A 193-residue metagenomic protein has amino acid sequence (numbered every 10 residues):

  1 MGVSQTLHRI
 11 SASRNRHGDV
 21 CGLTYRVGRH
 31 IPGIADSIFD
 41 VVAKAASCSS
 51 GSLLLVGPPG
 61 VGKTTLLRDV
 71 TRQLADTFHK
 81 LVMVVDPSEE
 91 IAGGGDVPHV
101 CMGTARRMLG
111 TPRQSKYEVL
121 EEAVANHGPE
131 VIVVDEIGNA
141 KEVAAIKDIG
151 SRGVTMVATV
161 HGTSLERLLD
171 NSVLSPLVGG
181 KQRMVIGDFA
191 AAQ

Functional and structural regions predicted by a protein language model:
M1-S52, V85, G95: P-loop NTP-binding catalytic core
L23, V27-S37, V97, R106-G110 (+2 more regions): Long, charge-dense
V27, S37-S88: P-loop NTPase nucleotide-binding module
A46-C48, L74-T77, H99-G103, E122-H127 (+2 more regions): Conserved catalytic network of the ASCE P-loop NTPase/AAA+ motor domain
V56-P59, L109-R113, V134-E136, V157: Glycine- and other small-residue-rich loops at beta-strand/loop junctions that grip anionic moieties
L66-D69, S115-E122, A145: Well-ordered alpha-helical segments embedded in enzymatic catalytic cores
L74-A123, L169-D170: P-loop NTPase switch/communication element
H127-A190: Conserved P-loop NTPase nucleotide-binding/switch module
